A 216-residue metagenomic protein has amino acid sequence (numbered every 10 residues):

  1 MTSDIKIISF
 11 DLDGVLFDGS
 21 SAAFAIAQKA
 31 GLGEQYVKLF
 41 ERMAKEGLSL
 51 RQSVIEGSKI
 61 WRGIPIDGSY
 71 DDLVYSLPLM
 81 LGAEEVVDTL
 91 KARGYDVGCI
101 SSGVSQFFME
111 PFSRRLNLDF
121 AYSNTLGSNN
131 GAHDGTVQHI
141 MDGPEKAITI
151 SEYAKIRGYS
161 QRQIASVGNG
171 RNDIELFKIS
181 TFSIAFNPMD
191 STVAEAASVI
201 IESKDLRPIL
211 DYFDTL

Functional and structural regions predicted by a protein language model:
M1-E56: Active-site neighborhood of HAD-like aspartate-dependent phosphohydrolases
S3, Y75-L216: C-terminal cap/substrate-recognition subdomain and adjoining C-terminal extension of metal-dependent phosphatase-like
S3-I8, D13, S58-D71, K91: Long, low-complexity, intrinsically disordered polar/charged segments
K29, G33, I60, I64 (+1 more regions): Change "in soluble alpha/beta enzymes" to "in soluble alpha/beta proteins
K29, L39-R42, E56, I60 (+3 more regions): Residues that form generic nucleotide/phosphate-binding pockets
K29, M43-E46, D72, S76 (+2 more regions): Alpha-helix initiation/capping motif
E34-F40, I66-Y70, Q161: Short, surface-exposed acidic
R51-E85: Metal-dependent phosphoesterase signature
